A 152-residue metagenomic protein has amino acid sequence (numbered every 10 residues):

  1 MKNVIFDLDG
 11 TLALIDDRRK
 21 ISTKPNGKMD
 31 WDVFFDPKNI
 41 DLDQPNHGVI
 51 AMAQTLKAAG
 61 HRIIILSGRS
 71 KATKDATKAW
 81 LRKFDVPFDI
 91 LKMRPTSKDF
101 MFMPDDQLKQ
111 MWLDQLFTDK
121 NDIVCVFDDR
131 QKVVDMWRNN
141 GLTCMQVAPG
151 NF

Functional and structural regions predicted by a protein language model:
M1-N3, D122-I123: Generic secretory/membrane-interface signal
K2-D99: Alpha-helical substrate-recognition element adjacent to the catalytic core
K57, S70-F152: C-terminal cap/substrate-recognition subdomain and adjoining C-terminal extension of metal-dependent phosphatase-like
